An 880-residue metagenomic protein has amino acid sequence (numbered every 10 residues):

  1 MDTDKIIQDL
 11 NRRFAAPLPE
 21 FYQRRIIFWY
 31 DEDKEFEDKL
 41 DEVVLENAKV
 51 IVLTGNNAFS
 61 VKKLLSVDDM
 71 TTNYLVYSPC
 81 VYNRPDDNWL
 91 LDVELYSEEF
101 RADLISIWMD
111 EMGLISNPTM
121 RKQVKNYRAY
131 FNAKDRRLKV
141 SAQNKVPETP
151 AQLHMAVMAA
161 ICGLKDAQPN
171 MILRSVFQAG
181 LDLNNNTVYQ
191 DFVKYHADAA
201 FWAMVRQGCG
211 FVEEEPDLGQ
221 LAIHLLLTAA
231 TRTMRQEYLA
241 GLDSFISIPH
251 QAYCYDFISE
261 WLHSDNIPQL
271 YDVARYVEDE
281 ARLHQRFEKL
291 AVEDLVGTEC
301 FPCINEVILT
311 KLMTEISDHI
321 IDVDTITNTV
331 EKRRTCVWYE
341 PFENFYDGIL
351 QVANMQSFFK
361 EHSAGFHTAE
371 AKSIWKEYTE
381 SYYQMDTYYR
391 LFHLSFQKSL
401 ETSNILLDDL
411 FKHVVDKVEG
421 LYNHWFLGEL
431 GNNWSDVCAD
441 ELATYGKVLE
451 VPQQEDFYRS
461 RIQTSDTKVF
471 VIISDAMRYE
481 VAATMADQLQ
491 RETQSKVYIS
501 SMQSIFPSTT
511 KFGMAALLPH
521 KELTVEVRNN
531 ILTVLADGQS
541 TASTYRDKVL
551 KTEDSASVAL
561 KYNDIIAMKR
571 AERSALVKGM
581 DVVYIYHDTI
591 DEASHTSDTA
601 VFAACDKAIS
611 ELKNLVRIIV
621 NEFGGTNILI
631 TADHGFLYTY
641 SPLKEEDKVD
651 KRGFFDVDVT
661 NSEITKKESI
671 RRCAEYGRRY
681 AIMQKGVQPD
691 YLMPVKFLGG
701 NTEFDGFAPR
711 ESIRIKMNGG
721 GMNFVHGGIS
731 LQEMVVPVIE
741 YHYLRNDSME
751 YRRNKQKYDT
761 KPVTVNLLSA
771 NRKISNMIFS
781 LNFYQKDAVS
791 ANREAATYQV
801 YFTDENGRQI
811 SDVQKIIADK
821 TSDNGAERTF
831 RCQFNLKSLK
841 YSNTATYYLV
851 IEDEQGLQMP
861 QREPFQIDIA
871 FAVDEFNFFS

Functional and structural regions predicted by a protein language model:
M1-K468, R478-I628, A632-S880: …; additionally, a secondary subgroup of soluble metalloenzymes is captured
I472: Beta1/beta-strand and adjacent pyrophosphate-binding region of the FAD-binding site in flavoprotein oxidoreductases
